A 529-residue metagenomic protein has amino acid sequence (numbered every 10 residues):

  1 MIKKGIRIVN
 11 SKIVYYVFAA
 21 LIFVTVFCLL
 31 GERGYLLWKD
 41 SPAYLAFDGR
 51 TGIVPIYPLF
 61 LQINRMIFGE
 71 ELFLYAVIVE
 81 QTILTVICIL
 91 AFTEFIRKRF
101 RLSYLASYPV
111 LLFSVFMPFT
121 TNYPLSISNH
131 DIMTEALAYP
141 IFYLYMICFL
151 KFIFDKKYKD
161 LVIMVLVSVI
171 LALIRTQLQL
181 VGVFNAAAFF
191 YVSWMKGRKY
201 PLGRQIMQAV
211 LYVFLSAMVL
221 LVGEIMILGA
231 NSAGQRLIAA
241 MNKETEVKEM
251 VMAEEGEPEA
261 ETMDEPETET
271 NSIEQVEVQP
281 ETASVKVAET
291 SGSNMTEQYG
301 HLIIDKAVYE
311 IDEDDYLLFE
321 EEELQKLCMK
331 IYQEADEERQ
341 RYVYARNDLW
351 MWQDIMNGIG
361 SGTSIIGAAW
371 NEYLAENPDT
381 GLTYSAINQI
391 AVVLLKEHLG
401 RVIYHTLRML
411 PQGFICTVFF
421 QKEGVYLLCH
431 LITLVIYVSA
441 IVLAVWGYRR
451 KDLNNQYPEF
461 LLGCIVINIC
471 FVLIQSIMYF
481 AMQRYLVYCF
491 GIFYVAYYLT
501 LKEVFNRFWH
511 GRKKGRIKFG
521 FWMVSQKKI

Functional and structural regions predicted by a protein language model:
L30-L45, G49-N64, F68-L72, T383-Y384 (+1 more regions): Extracytoplasmic catalytic/substrate-binding loops of multi-pass membrane glycan-assembly enzymes
P55-P58, L74, I78, L111-A138 (+2 more regions): Aromatic- and kink-enriched transmembrane "portal" helix at the membrane-lumen/periplasm boundary that abuts
L59, G69-L90, Y108-L111, L427-L431: Loop-to-helix entry region of an early transmembrane alpha helix in multi-pass inner-membrane enzymes
Y75-L84, E376-N377, G381-I469: Membrane-interface anchor segments at the N-terminal boundary of transmembrane helices in multi-pass membrane enzymes
V79-S103, I141-C148, S439-V442: Transmembrane-helix motifs of polytopic, lipid-linked glycan transferases
Y143-D160: Membrane-interface transmembrane helices that cradle and orient dolichyl/undecaprenyl
L161-R175, Y212, S216-L220: Membrane-interface alpha helices of multi-pass inner-membrane proteins
N231-L410: Membrane-proximal stem/loop segments at transmembrane-domain junctions that anchor or position
